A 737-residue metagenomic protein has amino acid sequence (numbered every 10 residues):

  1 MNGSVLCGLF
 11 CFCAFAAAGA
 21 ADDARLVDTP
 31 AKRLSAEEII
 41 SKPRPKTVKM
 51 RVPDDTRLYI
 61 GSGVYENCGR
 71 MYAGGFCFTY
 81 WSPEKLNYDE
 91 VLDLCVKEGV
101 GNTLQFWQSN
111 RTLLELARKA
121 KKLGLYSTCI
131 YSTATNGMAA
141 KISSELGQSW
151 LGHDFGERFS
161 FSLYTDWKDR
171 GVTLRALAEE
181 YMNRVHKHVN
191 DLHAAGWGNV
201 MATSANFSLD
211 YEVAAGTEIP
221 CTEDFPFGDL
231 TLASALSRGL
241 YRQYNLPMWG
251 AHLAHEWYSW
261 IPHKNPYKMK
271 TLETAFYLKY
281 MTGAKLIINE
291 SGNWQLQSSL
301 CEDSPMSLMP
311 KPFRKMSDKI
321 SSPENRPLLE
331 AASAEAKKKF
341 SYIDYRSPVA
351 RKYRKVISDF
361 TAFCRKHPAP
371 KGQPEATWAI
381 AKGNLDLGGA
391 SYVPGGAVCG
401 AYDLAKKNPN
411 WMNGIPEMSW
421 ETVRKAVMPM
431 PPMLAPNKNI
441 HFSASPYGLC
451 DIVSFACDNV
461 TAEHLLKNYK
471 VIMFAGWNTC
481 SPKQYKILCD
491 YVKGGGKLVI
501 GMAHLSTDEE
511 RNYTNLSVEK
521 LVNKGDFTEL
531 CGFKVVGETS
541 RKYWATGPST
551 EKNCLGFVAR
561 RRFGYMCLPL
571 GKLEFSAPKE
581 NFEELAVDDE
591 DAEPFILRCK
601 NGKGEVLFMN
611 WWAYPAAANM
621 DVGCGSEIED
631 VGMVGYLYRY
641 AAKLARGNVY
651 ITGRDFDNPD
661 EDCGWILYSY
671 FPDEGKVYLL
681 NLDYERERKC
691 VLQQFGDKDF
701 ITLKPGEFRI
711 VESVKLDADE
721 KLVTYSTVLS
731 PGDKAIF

Functional and structural regions predicted by a protein language model:
A17-K122, Y126, I142-G156, L466-K467 (+3 more regions): Mature N-terminal, pre-catalytic/accessory segment of carbohydrate-active enzymes
T56-V64, S322-N468, P705, P731: Aromatic-Pro/Gly-enriched surface loop or interdomain linker that acts as a lid/target-recognition segment
L86-V96, W107-L114, R118-K121, M418-S517 (+4 more regions): Helical hinge/lid and interdomain linker segments adjacent to catalytic or ligand-binding clefts that mediate domain
G137-E145, D191-L236, Y258-Y267: Substrate-binding cleft/loops of secretory-pathway carbohydrate-active enzymes
T217-I219, R238-M269, Q295-S299, A336-Y342: Active-site clefts of carbohydrate-active enzymes
Q373-M412, K467, C489, E593-G625 (+2 more regions): Carbohydrate-binding surface patches
N478-F563: A glycine-rich, often tryptophan-bearing local segment used as a flexible ligand/cofactor-contacting loop or short
T507, T539-G602, Y614-N619, A642-Q693: Catalytic beta-strand/loop cores that center a nucleophilic Ser/Cys/Thr and support acyl-enzyme chemistry
